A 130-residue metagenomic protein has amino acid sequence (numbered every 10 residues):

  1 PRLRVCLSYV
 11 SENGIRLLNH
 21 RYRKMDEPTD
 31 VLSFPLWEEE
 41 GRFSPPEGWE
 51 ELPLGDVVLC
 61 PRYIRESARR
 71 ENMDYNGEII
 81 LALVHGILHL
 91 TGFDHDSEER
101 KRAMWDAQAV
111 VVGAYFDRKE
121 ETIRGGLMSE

Functional and structural regions predicted by a protein language model:
P1-E78, L90-E130: Active-site rim/adjacent substrate-binding subdomains
A82, G86-L90: Catalytic glutamate of the conserved HExxH
